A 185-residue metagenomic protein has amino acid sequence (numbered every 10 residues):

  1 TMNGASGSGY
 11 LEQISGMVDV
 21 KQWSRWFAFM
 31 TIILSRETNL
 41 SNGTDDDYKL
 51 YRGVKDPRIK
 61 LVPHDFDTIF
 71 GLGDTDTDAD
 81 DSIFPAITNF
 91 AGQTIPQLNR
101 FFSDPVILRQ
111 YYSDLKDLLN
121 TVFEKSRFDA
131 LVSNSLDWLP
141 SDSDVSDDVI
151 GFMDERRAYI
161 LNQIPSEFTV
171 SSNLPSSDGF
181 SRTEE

Functional and structural regions predicted by a protein language model:
T1-E184: Catalytic-core segments of enzymes that bind and process phosphorylated/nucleotide-bearing substrates
